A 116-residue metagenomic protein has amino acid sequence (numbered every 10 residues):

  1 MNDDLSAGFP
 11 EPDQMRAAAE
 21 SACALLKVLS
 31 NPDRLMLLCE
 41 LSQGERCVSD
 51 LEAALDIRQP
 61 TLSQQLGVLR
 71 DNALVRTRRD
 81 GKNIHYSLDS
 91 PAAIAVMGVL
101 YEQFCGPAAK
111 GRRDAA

Functional and structural regions predicted by a protein language model:
M1-S21, S90-A116: Amphipathic alpha-helical dimerization/coiled-coil segments that flank or bridge DNA-binding/regulatory modules
D13-P60, D80, I84-A92: N-terminal helix-turn-helix DNA-binding core of bacterial DNA-binding proteins
C23-L26, Q64-G67, M97: Generic helix-packing signal
A53, Q64, R70-D71: Alpha-helical residues within the helix-turn-helix
L62-Q65, F104-C105: Short alpha-helical linear motifs
Q65, D80, R113-D114: Positively charged, low-complexity intrinsically disordered regions
